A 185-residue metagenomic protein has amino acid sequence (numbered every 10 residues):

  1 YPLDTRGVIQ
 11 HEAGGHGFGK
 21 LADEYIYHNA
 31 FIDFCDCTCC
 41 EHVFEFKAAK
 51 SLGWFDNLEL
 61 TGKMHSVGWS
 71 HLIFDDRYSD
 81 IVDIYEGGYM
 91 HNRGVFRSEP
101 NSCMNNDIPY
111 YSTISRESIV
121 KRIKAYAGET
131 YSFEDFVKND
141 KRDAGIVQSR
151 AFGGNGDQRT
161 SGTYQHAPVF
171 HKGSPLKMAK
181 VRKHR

Functional and structural regions predicted by a protein language model:
Y1-A13: Short pre-active-site segment immediately N-terminal to the catalytic Zn-binding motif
G14-D23: Active-site-flanking alpha-helical
A22-R185: Replace "(M1/M4/M9/M12/WLM)" with "(e.g., M1/M4/M8/M9/M12/M26/WLM)" and add "not limited to" to clarify scope
